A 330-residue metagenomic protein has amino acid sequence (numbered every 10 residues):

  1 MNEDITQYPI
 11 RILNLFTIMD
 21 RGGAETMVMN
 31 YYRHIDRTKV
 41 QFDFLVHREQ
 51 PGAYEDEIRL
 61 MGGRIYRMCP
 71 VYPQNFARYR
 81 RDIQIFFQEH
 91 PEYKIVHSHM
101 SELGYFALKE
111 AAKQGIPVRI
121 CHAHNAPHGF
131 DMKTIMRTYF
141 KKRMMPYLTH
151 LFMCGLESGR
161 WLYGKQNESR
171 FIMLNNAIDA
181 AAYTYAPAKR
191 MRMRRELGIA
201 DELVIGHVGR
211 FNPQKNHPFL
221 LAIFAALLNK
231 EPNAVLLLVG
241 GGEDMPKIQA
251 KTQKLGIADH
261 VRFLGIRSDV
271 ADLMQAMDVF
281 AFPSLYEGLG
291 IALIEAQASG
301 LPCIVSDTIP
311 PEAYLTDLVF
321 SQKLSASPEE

Functional and structural regions predicted by a protein language model:
N2-I10, N14-G22, T26-R81, F86 (+1 more regions): N-terminal strand-loop element at the rim of the active site of nucleotide-sugar-dependent glycosyltransferases
E25-N30, L203, H207-A226, E243-Q249: A conserved mid-protein helix/loop that constitutes part of the nucleotide-sugar donor-binding site
V46, L293, P302-S306, P311: Short hydrophobic beta-strand element within catalytic cores of glycosyltransferases and related nucleotide-activated
I83, T184-G198: A short helix/loop element that forms part of the nucleotide-sugar donor recognition site in Leloir-type
S98-G104, H122-A123: Short His-centered aromatic/hydrophobic patch
Y147-Y185: A short, active-site helix/loop in glycosyltransferases that binds the activated sugar's phosphate group
I266, L285: Aromatic "clamp/platform" in nucleotide-sugar-dependent glycosyltransferases that forms part of the donor/acceptor
E312-E330: Change "using UDP/GDP/dTDP sugars" to "using nucleotide sugars
